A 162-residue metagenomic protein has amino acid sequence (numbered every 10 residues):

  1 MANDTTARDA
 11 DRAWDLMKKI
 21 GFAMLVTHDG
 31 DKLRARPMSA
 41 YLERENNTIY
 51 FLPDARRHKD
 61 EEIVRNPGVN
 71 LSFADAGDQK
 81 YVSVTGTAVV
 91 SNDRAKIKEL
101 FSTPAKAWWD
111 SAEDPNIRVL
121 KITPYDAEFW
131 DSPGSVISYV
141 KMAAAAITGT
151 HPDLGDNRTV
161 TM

Functional and structural regions predicted by a protein language model:
M1-M24, I147, G155-N157: Extreme N-terminal tail/first-helix region
A2-D4, V84-M162: Charged, gly/pro-rich active-site loop segments
D9-A10, I20-F22, I63, D75 (+2 more regions): Membrane-topology and secretion signals of cell-surface/extracellular proteins
D15-G30, V69-F73: A short, Trp-centered hydrophobic/proline-enriched beta-strand micro-motif
I20-F22, N47-I49, N66-V69, Q79 (+2 more regions): Short, surface-exposed beta-edge/turn micro-motifs
H28-G30, D54-R56, A74-A76, T85-V89: Histidine- and/or cysteine-centered catalytic micro-motif in compact active-site loops
L33-A35: Positively charged, polar, low-complexity stretches
Y41-D78: A short mixed-secondary-structure module that forms the rim of ligand-binding clefts
